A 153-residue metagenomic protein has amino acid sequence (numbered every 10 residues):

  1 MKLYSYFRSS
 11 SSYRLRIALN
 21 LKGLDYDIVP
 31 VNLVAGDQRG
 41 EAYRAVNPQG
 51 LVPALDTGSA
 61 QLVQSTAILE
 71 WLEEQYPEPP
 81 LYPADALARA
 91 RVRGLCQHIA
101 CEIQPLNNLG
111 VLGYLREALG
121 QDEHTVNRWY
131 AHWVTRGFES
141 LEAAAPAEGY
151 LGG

Functional and structural regions predicted by a protein language model:
M1-R128: GST-like domain detector, emphasizing the conserved glutathione-binding G-site in the N-terminal thioredoxin-like
G36, P83, G137, G152-G153: Glycine-centered flexibility motif
E78, A143-G153: Surface-exposed helix-capping loop/turn segments at secondary-structure junctions
I103-N107, G137-S140, A147-E148: Short, structured loop/turn "capping" segments at alpha-beta junctions
V126-A145: Amphipathic alpha-helical packing segments from all-alpha helical-bundle domains
